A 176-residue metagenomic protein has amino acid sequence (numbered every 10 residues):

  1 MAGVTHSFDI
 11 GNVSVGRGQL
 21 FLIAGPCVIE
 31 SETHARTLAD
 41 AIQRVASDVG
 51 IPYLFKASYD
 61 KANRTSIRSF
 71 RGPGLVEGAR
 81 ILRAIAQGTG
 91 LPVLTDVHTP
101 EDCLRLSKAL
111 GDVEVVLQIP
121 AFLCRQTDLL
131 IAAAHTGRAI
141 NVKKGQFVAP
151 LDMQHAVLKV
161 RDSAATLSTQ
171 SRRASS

Functional and structural regions predicted by a protein language model:
M1-L22: N-terminal amphipathic alpha-helix/helix-capping segment at the start of soluble metabolic enzymes
F8-G11, A35-G50, Q154, L158: Short amphipathic alpha-helices and their capping/turn segments at secondary-structure boundaries
V13-R17, Q43-G50, A86-G88, S107-D112 (+1 more regions): Acidic (Asp/Glu)-rich catalytic clusters
Q19-I23, P52-K56, P92-L94, E114-V116 (+2 more regions): Structural preference for beta-strand elements that scaffold enzyme active sites
V28-I29, S176: Short histidine/acidic/glycine/proline-rich micro-motifs that form metal- and phosphate-coordinating active-site loops
I29-R44, P73-R80: Glycine-rich anion/phosphate-binding loops
A57-Q118, Q126-L129: N-terminal active-site wall of soluble small-molecule enzyme domains
A62-T65, D112-V115, I119-S176: Conserved anion-binding
